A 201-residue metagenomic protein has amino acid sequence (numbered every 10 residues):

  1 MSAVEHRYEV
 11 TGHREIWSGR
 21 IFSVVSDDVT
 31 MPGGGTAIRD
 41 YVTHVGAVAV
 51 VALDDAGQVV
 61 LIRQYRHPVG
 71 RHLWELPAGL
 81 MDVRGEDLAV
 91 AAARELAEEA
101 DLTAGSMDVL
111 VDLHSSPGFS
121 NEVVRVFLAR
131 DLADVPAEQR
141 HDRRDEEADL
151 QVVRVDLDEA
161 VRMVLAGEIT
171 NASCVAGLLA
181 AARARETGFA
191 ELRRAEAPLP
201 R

Functional and structural regions predicted by a protein language model:
S2-Y8, H72, V109, P117-S120 (+2 more regions): Nudix hydrolase/Nudix homology domain
E5-R7, H44, A49-R94, P136 (+2 more regions): Conserved Nudix-box catalytic region and its N-terminal flanking loop in Nudix hydrolases and closely related
G12-E15, V111-S116: Short, solvent-exposed loop/turn elements at beta->coil junctions and helix N-caps that rim active or binding pockets
G12-V51, D55-A56: Acidic, metal-coordinating catalytic segment for phosphate/diphosphate chemistry, firing primarily on the Nudix
V24-D28, V51, L61, V126-L128 (+1 more regions): Conserved hydrophobic/aromatic beta-strand scaffold that supports enzyme active sites
D28-G33, S116-A137: Active-site-adjacent beta-strand/loop module that shapes the phosphate/pyrophosphate-binding cleft
G33, D54-A56, Y65, G85 (+3 more regions): Short loop segments at secondary-structure junctions
